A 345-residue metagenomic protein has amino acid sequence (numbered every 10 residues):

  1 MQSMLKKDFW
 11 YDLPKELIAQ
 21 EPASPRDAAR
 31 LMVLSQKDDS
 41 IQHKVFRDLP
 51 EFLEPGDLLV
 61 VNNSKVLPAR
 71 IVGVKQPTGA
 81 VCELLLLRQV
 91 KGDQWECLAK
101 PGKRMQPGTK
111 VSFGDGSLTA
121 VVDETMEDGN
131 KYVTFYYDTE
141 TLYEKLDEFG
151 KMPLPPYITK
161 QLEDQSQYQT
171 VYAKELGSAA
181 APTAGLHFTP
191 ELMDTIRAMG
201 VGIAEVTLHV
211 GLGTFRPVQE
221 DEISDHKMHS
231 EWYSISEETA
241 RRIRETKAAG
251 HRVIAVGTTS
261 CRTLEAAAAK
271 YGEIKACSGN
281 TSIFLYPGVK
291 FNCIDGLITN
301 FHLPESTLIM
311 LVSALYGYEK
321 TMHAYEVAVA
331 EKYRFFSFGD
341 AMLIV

Functional and structural regions predicted by a protein language model:
Q2-V345: Surface-exposed, charge/polar-rich loops and edge strands
